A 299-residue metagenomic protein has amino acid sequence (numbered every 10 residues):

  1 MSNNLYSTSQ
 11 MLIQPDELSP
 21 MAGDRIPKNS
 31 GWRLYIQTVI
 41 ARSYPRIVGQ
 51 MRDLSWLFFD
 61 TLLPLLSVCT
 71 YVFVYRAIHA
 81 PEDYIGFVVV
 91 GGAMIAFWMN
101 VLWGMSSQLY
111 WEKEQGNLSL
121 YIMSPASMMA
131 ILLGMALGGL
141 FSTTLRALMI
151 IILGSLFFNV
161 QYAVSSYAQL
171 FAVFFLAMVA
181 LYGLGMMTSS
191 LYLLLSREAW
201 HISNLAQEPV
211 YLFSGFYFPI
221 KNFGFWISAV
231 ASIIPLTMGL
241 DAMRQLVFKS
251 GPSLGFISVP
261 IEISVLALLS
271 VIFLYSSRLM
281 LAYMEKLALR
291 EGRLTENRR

Functional and structural regions predicted by a protein language model:
S2-R299: Hydrophobic transmembrane alpha-helices and immediately adjacent juxtamembrane helices of multi-pass inner-membrane
